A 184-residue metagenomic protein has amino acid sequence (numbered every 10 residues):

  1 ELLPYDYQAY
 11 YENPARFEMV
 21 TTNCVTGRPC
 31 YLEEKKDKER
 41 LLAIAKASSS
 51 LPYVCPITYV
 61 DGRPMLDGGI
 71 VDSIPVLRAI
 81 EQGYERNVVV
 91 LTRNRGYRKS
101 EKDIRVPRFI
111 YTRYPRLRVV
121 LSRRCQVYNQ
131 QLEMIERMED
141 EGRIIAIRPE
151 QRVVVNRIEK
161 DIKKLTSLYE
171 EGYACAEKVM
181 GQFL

Functional and structural regions predicted by a protein language model:
E1-L184: Patatin-like phospholipase
